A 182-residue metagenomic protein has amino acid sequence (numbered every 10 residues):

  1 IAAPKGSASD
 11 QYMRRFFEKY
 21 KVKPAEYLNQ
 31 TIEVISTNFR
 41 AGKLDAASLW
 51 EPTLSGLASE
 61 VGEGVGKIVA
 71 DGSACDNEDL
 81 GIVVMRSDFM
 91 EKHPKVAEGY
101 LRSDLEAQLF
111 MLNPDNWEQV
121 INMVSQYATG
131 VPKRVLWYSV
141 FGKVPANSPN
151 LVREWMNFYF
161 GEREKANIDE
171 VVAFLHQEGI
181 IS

Functional and structural regions predicted by a protein language model:
I1-A2, E26-L28: Short, well-ordered beta-strand elements
A3-K5, F17: Generic hydrophobic/packing signal
G6-M13: Secondary-structure junction motif
R14-E18, A58, S125, H176: Class I S-adenosyl-L-methionine
E18-K23, V61-G62, V131, I180: Short helix-capping segments at alpha-helix termini
Y27-L28, I32-A128: Pocket-lining segment of extracytoplasmic ligand-binding domains
E91-I181: Secondary-structure end/capping motifs
